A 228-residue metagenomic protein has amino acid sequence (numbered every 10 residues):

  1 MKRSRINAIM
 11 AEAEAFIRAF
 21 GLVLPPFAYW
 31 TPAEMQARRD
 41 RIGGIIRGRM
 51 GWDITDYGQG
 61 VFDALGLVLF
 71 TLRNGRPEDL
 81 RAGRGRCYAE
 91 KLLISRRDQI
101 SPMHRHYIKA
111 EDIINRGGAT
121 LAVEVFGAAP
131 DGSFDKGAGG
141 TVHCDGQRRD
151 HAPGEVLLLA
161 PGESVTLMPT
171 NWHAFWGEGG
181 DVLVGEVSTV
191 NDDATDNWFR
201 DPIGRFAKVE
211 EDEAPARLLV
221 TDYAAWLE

Functional and structural regions predicted by a protein language model:
M1-Y88, P215-D222: A short, N-terminal "cap"/entry segment at the start of jelly-roll beta-barrel domains of the cupin/DSBH fold
K2-R3, P130-D150, W176-E228: Double-stranded beta-helix
L80-A89, I100-D112, R116-G117: A short beta-loop-beta micro-motif enriched in histidine and acidic residues
K91-L93, E111-N115, V156-L157, V165: His/acidic/aromatic-lined binding-pocket segments of jelly-roll/cupin-type domains and related regulatory beta-sandwich
R96, G154-G179, G185-T189: Conserved metal-binding segment of the jelly-roll/cupin
R96-R97, K109-E111, N115-K136, C144: Glycine- and acidic-residue-biased ligand/ion/polar-headgroup-sensing regions
